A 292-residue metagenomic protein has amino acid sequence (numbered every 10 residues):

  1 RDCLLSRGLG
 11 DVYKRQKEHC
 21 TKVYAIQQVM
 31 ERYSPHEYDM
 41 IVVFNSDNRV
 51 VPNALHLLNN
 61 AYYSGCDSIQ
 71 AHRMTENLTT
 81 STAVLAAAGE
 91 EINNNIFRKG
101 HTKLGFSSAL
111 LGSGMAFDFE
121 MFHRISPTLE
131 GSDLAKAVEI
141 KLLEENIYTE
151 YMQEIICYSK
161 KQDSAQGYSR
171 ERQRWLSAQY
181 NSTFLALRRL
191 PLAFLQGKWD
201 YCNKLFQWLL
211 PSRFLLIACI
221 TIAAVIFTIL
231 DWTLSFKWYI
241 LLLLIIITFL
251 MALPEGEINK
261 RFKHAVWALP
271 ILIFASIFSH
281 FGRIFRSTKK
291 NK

Functional and structural regions predicted by a protein language model:
D2-Y13: Single conserved hydrophobic/aromatic residue that forms the stacking wall/gate of nucleotide- or nucleobase-binding
R15, H19-Y38, N53, L57-G131 (+3 more regions): Long helical/loop segments within the catalytic core of UDP-sugar-dependent glycosyltransferases, especially the large
H36-R49: Short beta-strand-to-loop acidic/aromatic patch adjacent to the donor-nucleotide binding site
E91-N95, S169-L190, C219, A275-R283: Catalytic core of nucleotide-sugar-dependent glycosyltransferases
G131-V138: Acidic donor-binding loop at a coil-to-helix junction in glycosyltransferase catalytic cores that engages
E139-Y158: Catalytic donor-sugar/metal-binding loop of nucleotide-sugar-dependent glycosyltransferases
K161-S177, R261-F262: Nucleotide-sugar-dependent glycosyltransferase catalytic core
Q207-S287: Membrane-embedded multi-pass helical conduit in multi-pass membrane proteins, especially envelope-biosynthetic
